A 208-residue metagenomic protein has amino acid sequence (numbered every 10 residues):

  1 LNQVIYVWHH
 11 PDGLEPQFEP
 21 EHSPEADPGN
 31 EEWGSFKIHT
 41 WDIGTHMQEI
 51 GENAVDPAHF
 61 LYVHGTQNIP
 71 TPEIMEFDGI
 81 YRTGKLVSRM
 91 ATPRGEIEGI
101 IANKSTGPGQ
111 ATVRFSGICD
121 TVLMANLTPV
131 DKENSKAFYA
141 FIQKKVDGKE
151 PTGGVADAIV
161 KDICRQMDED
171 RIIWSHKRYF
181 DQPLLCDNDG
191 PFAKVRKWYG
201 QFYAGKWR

Functional and structural regions predicted by a protein language model:
L1-I5: Active-site-proximal cofactor/substrate-binding loop regions of enzyme domains
H10: Internal catalytic or translocation cores that form aromatic/hydrophobic pockets or channels for amphipathic metabolites
G13-R208: C-terminal catalytic domain of Rieske-type non-heme iron oxygenases
